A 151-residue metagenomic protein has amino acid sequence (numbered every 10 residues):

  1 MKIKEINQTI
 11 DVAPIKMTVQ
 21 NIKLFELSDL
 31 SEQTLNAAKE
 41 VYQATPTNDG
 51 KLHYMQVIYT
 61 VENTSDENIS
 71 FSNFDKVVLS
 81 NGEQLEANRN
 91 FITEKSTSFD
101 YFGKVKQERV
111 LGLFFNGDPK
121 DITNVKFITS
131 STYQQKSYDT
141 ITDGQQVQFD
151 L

Functional and structural regions predicted by a protein language model:
M1-Q56, E62-L151: Conserved functional micro-motifs across diverse proteins
